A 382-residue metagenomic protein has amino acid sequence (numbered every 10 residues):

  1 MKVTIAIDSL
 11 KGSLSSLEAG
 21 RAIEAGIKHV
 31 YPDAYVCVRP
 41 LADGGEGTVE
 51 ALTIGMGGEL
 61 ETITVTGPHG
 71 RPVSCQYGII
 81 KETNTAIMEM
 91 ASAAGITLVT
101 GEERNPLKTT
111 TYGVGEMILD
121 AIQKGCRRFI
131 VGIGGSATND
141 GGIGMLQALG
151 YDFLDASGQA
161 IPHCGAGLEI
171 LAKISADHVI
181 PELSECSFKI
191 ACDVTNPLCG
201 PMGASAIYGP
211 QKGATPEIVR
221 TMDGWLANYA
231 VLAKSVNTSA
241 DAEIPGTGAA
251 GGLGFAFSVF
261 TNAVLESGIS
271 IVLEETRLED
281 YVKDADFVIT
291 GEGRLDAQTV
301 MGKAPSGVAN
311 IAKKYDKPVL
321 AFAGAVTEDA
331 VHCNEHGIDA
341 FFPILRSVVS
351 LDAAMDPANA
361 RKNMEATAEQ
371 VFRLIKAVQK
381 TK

Functional and structural regions predicted by a protein language model:
M1-I133, A137-K382: N-terminal loops that bind phosphate or other acidic moieties and the adjacent beta-alpha structural core
